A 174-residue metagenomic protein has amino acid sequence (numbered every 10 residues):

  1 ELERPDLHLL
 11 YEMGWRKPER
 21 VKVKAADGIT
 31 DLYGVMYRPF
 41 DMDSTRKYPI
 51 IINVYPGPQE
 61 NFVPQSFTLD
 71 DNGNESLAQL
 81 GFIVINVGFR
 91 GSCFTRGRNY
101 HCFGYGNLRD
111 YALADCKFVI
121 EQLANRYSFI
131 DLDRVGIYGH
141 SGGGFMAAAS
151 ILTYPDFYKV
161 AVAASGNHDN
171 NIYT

Functional and structural regions predicted by a protein language model:
E1-T174: Serine-hydrolase catalytic core recognition
